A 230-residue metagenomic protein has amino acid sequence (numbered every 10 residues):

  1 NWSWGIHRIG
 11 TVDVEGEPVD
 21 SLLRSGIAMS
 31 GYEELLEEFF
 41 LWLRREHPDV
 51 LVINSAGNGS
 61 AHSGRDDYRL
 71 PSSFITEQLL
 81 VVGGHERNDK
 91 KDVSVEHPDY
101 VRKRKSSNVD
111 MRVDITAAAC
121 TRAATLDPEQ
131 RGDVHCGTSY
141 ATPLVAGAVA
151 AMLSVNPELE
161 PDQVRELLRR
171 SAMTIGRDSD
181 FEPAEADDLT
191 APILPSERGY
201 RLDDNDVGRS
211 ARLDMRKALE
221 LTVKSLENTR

Functional and structural regions predicted by a protein language model:
N1-T76, P128-P143: Substrate-binding/access-modulating region of protease and related hydrolase catalytic domains
W4-I9, N58-H62, H85-K90, A119-R122 (+1 more regions): Solvent-exposed loop/turn segments at secondary-structure junctions within structured extracellular/periplasmic domains
V12-A28, D92-H97, A186-R201: Intrinsically disordered, low-complexity Ser/Thr- and acidic-rich flexible linkers and loops, especially at boundaries
L35-V50, Y100-A117, Y200-T229: Extended, compositionally biased low-complexity polar/Lys-Gly-rich tracts and adjacent boundary/linker regions are
L41-P48, R87, A150-P157, R169-T174 (+1 more regions): Sec-exported extracytoplasmic/periplasmic mature domains
R69-S154, E158: Extracellular S/T/G-rich loop segment that most often corresponds to the catalytic His/Ser-adjacent loop
Q78, N156-R230: C-terminal subdomain of the subtilisin-like protease fold in secreted/lumenal serine endopeptidases
